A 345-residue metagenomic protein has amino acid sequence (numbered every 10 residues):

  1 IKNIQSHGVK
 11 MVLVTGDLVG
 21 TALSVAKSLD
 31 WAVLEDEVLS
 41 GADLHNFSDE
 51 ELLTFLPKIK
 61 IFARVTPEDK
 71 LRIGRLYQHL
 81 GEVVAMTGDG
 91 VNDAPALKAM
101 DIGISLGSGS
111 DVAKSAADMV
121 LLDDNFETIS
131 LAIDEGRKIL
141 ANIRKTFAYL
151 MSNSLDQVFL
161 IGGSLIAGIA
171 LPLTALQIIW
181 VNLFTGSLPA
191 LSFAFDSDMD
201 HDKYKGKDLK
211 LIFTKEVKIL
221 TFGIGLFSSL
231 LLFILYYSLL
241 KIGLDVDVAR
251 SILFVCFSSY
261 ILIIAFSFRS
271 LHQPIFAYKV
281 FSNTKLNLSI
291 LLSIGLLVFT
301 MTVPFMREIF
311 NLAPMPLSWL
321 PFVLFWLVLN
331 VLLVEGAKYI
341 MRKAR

Functional and structural regions predicted by a protein language model:
I1-N92, K98-D101, I143, S164-G168 (+2 more regions): Cytosolic catalytic headpiece
V33-M86, M100, G107-Q273: Membrane-embedded transport module
T174, L220, L286, W319-V323: Residue-level signature of transmembrane alpha-helical entry/exit and packing/kink sites in multi-pass membrane
D200-G206, I275-Y278, I340-R345: Short, Lys/Arg-enriched, Gly/Pro-containing loop segments at transmembrane-helix junctions of multi-pass membrane
L231-L235, L292-E308: Hydrophobic alpha-helical transmembrane segments in multi-pass integral membrane proteins
S259, I264, K285-M301: Hydrophobic alpha-helical membrane segments
A277-L286: Cytoplasmic-side transmembrane-helix entry/capping segments in multi-pass membrane proteins
